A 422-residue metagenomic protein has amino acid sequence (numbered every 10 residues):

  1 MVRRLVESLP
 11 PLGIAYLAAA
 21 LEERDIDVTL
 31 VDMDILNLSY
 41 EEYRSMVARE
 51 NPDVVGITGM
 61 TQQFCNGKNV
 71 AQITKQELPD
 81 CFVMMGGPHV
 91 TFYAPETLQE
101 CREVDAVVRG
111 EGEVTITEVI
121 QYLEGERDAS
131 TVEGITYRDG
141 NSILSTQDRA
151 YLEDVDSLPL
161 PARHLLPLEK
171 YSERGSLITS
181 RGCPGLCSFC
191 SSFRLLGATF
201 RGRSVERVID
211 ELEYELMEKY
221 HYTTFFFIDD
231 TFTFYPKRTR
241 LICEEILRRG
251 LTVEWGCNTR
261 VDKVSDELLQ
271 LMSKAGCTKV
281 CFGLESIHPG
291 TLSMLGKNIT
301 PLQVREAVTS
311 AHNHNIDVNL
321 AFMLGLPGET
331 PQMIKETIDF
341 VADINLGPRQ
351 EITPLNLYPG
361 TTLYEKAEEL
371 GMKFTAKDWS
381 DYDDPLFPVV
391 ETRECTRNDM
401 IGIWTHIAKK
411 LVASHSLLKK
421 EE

Functional and structural regions predicted by a protein language model:
M1, T136, D317, Q332-E422: C-terminal accessory regions of radical SAM enzymes
M1-I14: Glycine- and acidic-residue-enriched helix-capping/strand-helix junction motifs
L9, D156-N319, D339: Radical SAM [4Fe-4S] cluster-binding motif and immediate context
G13, L17-L152, G360: Glycine-rich beta-alpha loop elements in corrinoid/cobalamin-binding modules across cobalamin-dependent enzymes
D34, M60, I228-Y235, R260-V261 (+2 more regions): Short, solvent-exposed turn/loop segments enriched in Gly/Ser/Thr/Pro and often Arg
P52, V104, Y220-Y222, C277 (+1 more regions): A structural motif
A94-E100, L268, G328-D343: Catalytic cores of alpha/beta
R260, I287-G296, V308-M333, T353-P359 (+1 more regions): Conserved strand-turn element in the central/C-terminal portion of the radical SAM core barrel that lines
